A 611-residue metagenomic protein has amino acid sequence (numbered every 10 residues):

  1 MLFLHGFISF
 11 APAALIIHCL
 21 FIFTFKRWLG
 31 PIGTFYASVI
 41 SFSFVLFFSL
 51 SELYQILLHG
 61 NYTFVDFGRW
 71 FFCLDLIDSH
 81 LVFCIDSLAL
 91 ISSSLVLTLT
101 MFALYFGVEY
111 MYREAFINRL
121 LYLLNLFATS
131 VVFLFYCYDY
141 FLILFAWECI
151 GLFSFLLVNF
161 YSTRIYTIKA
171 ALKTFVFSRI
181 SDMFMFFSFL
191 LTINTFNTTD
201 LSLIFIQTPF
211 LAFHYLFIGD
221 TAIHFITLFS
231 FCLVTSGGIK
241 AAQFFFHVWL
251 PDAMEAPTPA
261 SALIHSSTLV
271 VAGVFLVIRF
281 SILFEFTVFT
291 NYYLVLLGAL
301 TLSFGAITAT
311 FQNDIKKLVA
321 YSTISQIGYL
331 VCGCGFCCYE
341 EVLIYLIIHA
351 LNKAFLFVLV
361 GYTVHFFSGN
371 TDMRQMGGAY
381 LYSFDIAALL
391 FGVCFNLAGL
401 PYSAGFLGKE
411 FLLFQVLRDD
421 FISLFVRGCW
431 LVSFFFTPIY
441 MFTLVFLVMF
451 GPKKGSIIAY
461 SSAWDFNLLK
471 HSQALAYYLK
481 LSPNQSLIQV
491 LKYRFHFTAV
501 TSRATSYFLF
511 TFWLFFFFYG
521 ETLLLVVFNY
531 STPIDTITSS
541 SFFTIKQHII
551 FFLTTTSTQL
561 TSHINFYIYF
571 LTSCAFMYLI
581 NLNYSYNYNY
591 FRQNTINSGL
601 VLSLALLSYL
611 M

Functional and structural regions predicted by a protein language model:
M1-A11, L29-S38, I77-L95, F133-A146 (+8 more regions): Membrane-entry segments of alpha-helical transmembrane domains in multi-pass membrane proteins
M1-F7, T24-Y122, T199-T221, R279 (+5 more regions): Transmembrane helix-loop-helix hairpins at membrane boundaries of multipass inner-membrane proteins
F10-R27, G238, A242: N-terminal signal-anchor/start-transfer transmembrane helix
A14-F21, F42-L53, L97-M101, F189 (+5 more regions): Hydrophobic core of alpha-helical transmembrane segments in multi-pass integral membrane proteins
P31-V45, L172-D182, Y382-L390, K470 (+2 more regions): Alpha-helical transmembrane segments and their helix-start/interface "positive-inside/aromatic belt" motifs in integral
I40-L57, S181-I193, F391-A398, Q473 (+1 more regions): Hydrophobic alpha-helical membrane-insertion segments
H59-F67, L76-D78, C84, S472-M611: Aromatic-capped, Gly/Pro-kinked transmembrane alpha-helices
T100-I143, L152-H471: Hydrophobic transmembrane alpha-helices and their helix-loop junctions in integral membrane proteins
